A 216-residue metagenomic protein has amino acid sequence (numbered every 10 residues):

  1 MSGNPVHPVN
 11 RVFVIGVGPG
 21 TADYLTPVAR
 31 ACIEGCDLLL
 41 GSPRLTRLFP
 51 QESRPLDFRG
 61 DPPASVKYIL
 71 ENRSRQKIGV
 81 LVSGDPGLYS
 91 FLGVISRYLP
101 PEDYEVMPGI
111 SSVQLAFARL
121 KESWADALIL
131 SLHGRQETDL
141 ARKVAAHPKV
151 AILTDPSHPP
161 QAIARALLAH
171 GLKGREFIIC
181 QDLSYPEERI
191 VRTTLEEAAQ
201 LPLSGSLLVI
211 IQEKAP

Functional and structural regions predicted by a protein language model:
M1-M107, Q114-L115, A198, L207: Class I S-adenosyl-L-methionine
N10-V14, P27, I78, A146-P216: A contiguous loop/helix-start segment that scaffolds small-molecule binding in enzyme catalytic cores
A22, L88, E137, P159-P160: Alpha-helix N-cap/loop-to-helix initiation residues
C32-G35, L99, V144, L168-K173: Short, conserved loop/helix-junction motifs that constitute active-site signature segments in enzyme catalytic cores
L38-G41, S74, E122, L168-K173 (+1 more regions): Generic secondary-structure signature for well-ordered alpha-helical cores
T46-L48, S111-L115, P159-P160, S184-E187: Short gly/pro/ser/thr-enriched loop/turn and capping motifs at secondary-structure boundaries
G60-K67, S112, R135-T138, S184-E187: A short acidic, often aromatic-flanked loop/helix-cap motif at beta-alpha or helix-coil junctions that lines enzyme
G87-P148, R192, E196, Q200 (+1 more regions): Class I SAM-dependent methyltransferase SAM-binding "motif I" and its flanking Rossmann-like core
